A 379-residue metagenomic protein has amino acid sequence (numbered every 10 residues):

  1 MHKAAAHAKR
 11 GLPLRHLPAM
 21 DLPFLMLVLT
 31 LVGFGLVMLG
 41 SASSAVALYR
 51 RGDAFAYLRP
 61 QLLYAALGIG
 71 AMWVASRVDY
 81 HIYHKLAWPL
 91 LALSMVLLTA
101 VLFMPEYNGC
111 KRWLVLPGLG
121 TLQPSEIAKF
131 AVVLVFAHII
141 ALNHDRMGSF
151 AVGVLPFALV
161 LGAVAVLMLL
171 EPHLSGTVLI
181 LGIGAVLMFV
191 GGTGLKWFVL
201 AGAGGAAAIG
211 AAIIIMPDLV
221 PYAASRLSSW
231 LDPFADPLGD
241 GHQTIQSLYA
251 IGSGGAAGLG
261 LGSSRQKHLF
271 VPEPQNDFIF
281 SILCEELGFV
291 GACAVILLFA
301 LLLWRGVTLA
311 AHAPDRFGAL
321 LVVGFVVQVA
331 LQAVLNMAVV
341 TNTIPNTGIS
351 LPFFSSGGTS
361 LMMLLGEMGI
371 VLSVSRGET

Functional and structural regions predicted by a protein language model:
H2-L31, V37-P172, M337-P352, S356 (+2 more regions): Membrane-helix boundary/helix-loop-helix interface segments in multi-pass membrane proteins
L63-A71, E286-G306: Hydrophobic alpha-helical transmembrane segments
G70, V78, V135, G210 (+6 more regions): Transmembrane alpha-helix boundary/anchor motif
W88-P89, S94-M95, A151-L169, L174-I215: Hydrophobic alpha-helical segments of polytopic membrane proteins
Y107-W113, T121, V199-A294, P314-L321: Hydrophobic, glycine- and aromatic-enriched re-entrant/interface helices and adjoining loop segments
E126, V152-F157, I180, W197 (+4 more regions): Alpha-helical transmembrane segments of multi-pass membrane proteins, especially transporters and channels
I140, V178-W197, R265-G291, S350-L365: Interfacial segments of multi-pass membrane proteins
A310-G348, F354: Loop-to-helix entry and N-terminal half of a specific, functionally important transmembrane alpha helix in multi-pass
